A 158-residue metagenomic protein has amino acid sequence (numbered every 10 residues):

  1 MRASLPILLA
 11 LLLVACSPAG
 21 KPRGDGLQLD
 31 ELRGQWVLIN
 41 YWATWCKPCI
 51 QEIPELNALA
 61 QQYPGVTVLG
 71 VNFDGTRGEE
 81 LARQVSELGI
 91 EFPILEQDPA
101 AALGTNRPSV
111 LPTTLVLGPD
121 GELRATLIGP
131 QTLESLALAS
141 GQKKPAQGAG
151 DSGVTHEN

Functional and structural regions predicted by a protein language model:
R2-L8: Sec-dependent signal peptide recognition, specifically the positively charged N-region followed immediately by
L12-A15: C-terminal motif of bacterial Sec signal peptides marking the signal peptidase cleavage site
A19-V37, L103: A short beta-strand-turn-helix
D30-I50: Short active-site neighborhood of thiol/selenol oxidoreductases, capturing the structured segment around
Q51-L88, P99-L103: Structural microenvironment flanking redox-active thiols in thiol-disulfide oxidoreductases
Q84-I90, Q97-G141: Thiol/disulfide oxidoreductase modules built on the thioredoxin-like
L127-I128, L136-N158: Short, low-complexity, Pro/Ser/Thr/Gly-rich segments in the mature regions of secreted, periplasmic
